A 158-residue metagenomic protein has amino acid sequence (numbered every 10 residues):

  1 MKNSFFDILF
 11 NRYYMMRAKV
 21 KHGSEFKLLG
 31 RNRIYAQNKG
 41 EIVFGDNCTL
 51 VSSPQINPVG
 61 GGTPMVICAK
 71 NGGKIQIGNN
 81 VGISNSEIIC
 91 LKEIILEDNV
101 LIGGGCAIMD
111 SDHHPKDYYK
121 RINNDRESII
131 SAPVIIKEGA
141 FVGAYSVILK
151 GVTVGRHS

Functional and structural regions predicted by a protein language model:
M1-M109, S131, K137-G139, S146-I148 (+1 more regions): Domain-scale signature associated with acetyltransferase and cell-envelope carbohydrate enzymes
D117-E127: Short glycine/proline- and charge-enriched loop/turn segments that cap or connect secondary-structure elements
V152: Extracellular carbohydrate recognition
